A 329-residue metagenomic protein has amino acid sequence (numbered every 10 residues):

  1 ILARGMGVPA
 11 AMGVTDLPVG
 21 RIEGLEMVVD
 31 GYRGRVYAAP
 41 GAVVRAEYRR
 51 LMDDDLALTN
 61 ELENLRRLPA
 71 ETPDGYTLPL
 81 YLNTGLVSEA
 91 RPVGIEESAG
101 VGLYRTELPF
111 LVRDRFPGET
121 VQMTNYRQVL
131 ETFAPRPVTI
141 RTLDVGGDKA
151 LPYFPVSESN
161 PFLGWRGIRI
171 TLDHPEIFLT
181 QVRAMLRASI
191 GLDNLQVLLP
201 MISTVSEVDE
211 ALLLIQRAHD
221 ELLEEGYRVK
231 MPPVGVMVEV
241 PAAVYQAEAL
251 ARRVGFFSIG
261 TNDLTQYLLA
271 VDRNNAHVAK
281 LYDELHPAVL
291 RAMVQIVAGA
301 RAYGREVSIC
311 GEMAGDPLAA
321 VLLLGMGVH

Functional and structural regions predicted by a protein language model:
I1-E96: Acidic, glycine-rich flexible loop/linker segments
L56-H329: Conserved alpha/beta-domain cores
